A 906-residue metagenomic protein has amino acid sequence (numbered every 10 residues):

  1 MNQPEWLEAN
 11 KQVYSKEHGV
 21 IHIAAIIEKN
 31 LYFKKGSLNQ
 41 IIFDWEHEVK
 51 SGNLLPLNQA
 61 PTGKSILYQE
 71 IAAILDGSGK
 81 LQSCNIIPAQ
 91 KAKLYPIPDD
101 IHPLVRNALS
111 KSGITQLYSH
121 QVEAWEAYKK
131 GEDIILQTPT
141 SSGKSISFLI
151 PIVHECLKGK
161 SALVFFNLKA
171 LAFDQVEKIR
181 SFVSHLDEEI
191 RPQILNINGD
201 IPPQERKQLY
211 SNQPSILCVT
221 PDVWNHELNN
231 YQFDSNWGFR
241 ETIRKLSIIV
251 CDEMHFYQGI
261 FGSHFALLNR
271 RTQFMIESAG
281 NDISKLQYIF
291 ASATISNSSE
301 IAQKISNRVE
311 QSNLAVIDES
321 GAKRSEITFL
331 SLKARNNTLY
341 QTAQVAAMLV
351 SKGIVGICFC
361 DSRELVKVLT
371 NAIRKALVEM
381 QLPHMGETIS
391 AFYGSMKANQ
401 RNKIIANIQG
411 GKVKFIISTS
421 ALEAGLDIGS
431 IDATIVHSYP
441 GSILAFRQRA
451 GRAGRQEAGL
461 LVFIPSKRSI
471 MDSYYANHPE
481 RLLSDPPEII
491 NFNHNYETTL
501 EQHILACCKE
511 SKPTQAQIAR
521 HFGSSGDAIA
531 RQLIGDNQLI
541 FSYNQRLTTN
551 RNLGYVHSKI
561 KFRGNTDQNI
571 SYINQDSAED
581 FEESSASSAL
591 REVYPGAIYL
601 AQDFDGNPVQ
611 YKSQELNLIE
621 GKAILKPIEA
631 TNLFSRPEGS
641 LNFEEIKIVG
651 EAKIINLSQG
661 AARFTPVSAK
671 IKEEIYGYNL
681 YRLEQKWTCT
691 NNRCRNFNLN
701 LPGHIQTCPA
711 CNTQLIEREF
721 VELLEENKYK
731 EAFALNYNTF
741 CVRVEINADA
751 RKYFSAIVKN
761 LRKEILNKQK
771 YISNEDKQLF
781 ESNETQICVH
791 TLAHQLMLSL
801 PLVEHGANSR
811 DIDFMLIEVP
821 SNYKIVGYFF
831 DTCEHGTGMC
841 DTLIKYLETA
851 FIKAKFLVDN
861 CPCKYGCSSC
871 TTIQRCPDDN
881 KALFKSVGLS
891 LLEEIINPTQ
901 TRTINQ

Functional and structural regions predicted by a protein language model:
G19, N30, K35-V122, D133: Helicase-associated low-complexity/disordered flanking segments
S161-Q175, A346-A376: Conserved strand-helix element at the start of the C-terminal RecA-like helicase core
G199-K245: Conserved helix/coil segment N-terminal to the catalytic DExD/H
E205-K207, M396-S418: Conserved helicase ATPase core of P-loop NTP-dependent helicases/translocases
H255-E319: Post-DEXD/H (motif II) to motif III coupling segment of the RecA-like Helicase ATP-binding lobe
Q287-F290, P465, C508, Q515-V593 (+3 more regions): Extended, highly charged accessory segments
I295-V366, H494, E501-L505: Conserved interdomain linker/interface between the two RecA-like ATPase lobes of SF2 helicase motors
A445-I490: Conserved segment of the helicase C-terminal RecA-like domain
